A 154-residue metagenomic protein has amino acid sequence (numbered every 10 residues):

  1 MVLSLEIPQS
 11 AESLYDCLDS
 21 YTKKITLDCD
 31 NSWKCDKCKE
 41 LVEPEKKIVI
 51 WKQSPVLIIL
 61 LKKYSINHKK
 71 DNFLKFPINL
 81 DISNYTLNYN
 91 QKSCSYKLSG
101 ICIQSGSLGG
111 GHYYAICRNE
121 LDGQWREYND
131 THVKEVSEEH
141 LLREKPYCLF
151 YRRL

Functional and structural regions predicted by a protein language model:
M1-L154: Exposed substrate/partner-binding surface patches
